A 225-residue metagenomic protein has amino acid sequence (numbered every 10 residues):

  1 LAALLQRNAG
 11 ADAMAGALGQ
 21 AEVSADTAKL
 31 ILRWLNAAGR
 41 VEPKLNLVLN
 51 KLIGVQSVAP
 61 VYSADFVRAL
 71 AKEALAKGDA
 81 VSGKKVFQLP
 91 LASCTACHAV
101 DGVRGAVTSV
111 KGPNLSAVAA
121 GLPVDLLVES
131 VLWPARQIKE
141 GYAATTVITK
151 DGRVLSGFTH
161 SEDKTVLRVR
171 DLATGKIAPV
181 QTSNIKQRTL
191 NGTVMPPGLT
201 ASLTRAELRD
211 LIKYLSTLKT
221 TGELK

Functional and structural regions predicted by a protein language model:
L1-L89, A106, K111, V118-A120 (+2 more regions): Long, ordered, helix-rich scaffold segments
D12, V81, K85, D125 (+5 more regions): Solvent-exposed, polar/charged alpha-helical surfaces in well-ordered, non-transmembrane soluble domains, broadly
L49-Q56, R153-L155, T159-V166, A173-A178 (+1 more regions): C-terminal capping alpha-helices of c-type cytochrome domains
V86, P90-D101, L115, L211-L215: The canonical Cys-X-X-Cys-His
A96-A99, A106-K111, E223-K225: Short, solvent-exposed loop/turn and secondary-structure capping segments
V100, V107-T108, Q181-T182, Q187-L190 (+2 more regions): Beta-propeller domains with acidic blade repeats across secreted/periplasmic ectodomains and cytosolic WD/CNH propellers
V103-W133, A143-T189: Gly/Gly-Pro-rich "capping" loops immediately C-terminal to redox-active cysteine motifs in periplasmic/lumenal
L127-G141, V147, D151, T204 (+2 more regions): Short glycine-rich, low-complexity segments
